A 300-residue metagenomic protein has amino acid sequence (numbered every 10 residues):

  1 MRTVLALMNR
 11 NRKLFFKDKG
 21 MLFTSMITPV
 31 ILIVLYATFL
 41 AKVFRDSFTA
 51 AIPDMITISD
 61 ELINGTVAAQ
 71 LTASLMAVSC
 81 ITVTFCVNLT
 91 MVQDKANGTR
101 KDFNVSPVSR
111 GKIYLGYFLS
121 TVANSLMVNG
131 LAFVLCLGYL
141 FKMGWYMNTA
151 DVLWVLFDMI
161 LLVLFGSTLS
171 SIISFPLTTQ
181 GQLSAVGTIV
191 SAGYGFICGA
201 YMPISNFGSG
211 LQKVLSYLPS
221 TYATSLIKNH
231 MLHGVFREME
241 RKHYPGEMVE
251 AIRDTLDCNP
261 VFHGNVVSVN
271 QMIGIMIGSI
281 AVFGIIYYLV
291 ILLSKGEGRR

Functional and structural regions predicted by a protein language model:
M1-L32, N97-G98, K112, K295-E297: Aromatic- and glycine-rich beta-strand/loop motifs that create alpha-glucan
L7, S25-M26, L75, D94 (+5 more regions): Residue-level recognition of transmembrane alpha-helices in multi-pass small-molecule transporters/permeases
L14-A50, V67-F85, L126-N129, I189-G195 (+1 more regions): Hydrophobic alpha-helical transmembrane segments of multi-pass membrane transport/permease proteins
I31, I63-K142: Hydrophobic alpha-helical transmembrane segments of multi-pass membrane transport proteins
V34-F44, S174-V235: Transmembrane helix segments
S47-I63: Perimembrane loop-to-helix junctions flanking transmembrane segments
R110, F118-C198: Alpha-helical transmembrane segments and their short interhelical loops
K242-R300: Junction motif at the cytosolic side of a transmembrane helix
